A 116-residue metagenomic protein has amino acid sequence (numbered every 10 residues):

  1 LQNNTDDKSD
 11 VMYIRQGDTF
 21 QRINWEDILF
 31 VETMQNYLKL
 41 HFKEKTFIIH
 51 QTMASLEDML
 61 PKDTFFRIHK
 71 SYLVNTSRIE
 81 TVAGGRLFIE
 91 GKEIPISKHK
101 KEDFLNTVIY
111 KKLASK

Functional and structural regions predicted by a protein language model:
L1-E93: Conserved binding/recognition cores within well-folded domains
P95-K98, E102: C-terminal structural segments of small proteins and small subunits
V108-K116: Short, charged, intrinsically disordered terminal tails
